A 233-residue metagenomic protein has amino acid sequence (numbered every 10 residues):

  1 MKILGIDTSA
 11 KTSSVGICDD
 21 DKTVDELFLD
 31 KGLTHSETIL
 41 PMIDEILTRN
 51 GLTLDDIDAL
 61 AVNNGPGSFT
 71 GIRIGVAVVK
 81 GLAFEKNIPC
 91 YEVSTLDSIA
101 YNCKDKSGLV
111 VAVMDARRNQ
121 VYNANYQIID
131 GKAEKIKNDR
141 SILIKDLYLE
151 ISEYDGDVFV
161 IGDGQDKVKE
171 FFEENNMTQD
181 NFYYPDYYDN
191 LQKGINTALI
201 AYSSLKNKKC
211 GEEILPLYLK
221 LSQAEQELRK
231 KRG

Functional and structural regions predicted by a protein language model:
M1-P66, S141: N-terminal beta-alpha supersecondary unit
K22, P89-N190: Surface "functional belts" at beta-alpha junctions
D30-T38, F69-R73, A77, S94 (+1 more regions): Residues at secondary-structure transition points
I46-N50, E85, C103, G194-N207: Stable alpha-helical structural segments in soluble proteins, enriched in small hydrophobic residues
N50-D55, K106-G108, S152-G156, L205-K208: Glycine-rich phosphate-binding loop signature in dinucleotide/nucleotide-binding domains
A59-C90, T95: DPxDG-like acidic metal-binding loop motif
P185-G233: Acyltransferase
